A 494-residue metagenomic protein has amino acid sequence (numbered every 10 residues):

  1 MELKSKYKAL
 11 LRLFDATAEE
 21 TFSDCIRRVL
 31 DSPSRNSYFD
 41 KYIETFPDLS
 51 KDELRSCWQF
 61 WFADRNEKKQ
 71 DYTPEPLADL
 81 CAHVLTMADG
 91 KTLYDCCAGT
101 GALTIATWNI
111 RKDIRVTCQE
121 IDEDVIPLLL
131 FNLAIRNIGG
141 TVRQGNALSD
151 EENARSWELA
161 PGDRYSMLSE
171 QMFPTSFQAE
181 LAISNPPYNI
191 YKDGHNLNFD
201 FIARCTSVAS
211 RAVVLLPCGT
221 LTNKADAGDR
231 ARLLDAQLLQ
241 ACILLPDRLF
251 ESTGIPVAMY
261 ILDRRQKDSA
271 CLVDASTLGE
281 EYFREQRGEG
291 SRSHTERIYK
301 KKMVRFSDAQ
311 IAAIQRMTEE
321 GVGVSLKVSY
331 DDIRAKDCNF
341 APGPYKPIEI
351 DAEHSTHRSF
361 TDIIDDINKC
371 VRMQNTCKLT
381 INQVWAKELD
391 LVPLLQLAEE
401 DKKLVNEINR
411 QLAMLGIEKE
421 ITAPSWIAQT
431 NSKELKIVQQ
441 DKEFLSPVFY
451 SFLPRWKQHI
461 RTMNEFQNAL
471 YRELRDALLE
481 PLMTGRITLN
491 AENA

Functional and structural regions predicted by a protein language model:
M1-M303: Class I S-adenosyl-L-methionine-dependent methyltransferase catalytic core
E67-D71, E75, V371, K457 (+1 more regions): Short acidic-aromatic active-site loops that bind/stabilize oxyanions
V84, N132, N185, V208 (+4 more regions): Generic, well-ordered alpha-helical scaffold segments in large soluble proteins
A154-P161, F173-Q178, I183-Q411, E418 (+4 more regions): A conserved structural/catalytic subdomain of Rossmann-like adenosyl-cofactor enzymes
N382-L394, A469-A494: Short amphipathic coiled-coil heptad-repeat segments
Q439-Q440, S451-Q458, E473: Accessory terminal regions of nucleic-acid processing enzymes
H459-A469: Amphipathic, heptad-repeat-like alpha-helical segments
